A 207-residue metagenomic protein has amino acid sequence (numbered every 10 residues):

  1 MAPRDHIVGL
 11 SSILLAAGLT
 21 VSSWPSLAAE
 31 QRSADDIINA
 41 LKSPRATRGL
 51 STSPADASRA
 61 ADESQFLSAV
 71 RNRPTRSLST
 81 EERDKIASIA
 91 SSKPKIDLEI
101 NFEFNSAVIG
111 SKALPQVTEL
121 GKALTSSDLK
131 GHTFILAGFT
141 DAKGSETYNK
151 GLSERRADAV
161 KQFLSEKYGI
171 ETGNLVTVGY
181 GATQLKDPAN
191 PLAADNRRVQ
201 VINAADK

Functional and structural regions predicted by a protein language model:
A2-I13: Bacterial N-terminal signal peptides that target proteins for export
A2-R4, A28-R32: Long, compositionally biased intrinsically disordered regions
S11-S22: Bacterial N-terminal signal peptides
L14, G121-A123, F163, D187: A generic local structural motif
S22-A28: Sec/Tat signal peptide C-region and signal peptidase I cleavage site
E30-T133: Periplasmic peptidoglycan-binding/tethering modules of Gram-negative envelope proteins
F139-K207: Periplasmic OmpA-like peptidoglycan-binding domain that tethers envelope proteins to the cell wall
